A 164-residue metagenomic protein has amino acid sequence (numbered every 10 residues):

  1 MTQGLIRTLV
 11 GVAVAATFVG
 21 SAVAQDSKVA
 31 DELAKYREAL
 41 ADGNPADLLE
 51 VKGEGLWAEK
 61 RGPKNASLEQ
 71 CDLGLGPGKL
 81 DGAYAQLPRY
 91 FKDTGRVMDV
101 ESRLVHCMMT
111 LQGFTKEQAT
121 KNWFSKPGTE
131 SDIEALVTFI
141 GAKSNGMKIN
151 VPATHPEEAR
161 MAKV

Functional and structural regions predicted by a protein language model:
T2-L9, T17-L48, P77, K92-K163: Post-cleavage N-terminal segment of exported redox proteins
K35-A41, L49-G62, Q86-R89: Sequence context of c-type cytochrome heme-c attachment sites
P63-L75, L136, A162-V164: The canonical Cys-X-X-Cys-His
L80-Q86: Short cysteine/histidine-rich zinc-coordinating motifs and their immediately flanking basic loops
